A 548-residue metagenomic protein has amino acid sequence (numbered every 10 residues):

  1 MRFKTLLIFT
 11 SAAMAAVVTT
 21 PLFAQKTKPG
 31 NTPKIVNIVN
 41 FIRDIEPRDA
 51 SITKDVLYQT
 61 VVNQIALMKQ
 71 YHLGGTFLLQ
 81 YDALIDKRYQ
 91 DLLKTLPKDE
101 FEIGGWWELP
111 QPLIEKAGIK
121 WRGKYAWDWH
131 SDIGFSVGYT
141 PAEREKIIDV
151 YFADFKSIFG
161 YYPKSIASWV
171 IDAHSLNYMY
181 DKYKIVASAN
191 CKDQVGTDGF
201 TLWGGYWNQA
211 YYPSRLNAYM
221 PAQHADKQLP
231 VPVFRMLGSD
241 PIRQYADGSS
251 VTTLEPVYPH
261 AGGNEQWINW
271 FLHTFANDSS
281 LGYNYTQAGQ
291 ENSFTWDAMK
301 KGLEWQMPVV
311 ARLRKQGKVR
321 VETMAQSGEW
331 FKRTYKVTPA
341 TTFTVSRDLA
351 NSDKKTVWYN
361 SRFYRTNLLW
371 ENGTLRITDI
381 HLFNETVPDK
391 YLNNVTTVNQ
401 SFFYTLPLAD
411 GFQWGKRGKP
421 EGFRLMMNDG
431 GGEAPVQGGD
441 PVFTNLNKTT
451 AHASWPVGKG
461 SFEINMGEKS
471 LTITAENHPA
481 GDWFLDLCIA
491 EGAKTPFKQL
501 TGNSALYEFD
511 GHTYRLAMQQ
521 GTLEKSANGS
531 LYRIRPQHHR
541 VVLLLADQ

Functional and structural regions predicted by a protein language model:
K26-D99, Y285-Q287, W358: Active-site beta->alpha N-cap acidic-glycine motif
R43-E46, Q59, N63-A66, A153 (+4 more regions): Catalytic grooves of carbohydrate-active enzymes
A50-Y58, L78-Q90, Q111-I114, A167-L176 (+3 more regions): Acidic-and-aromatic substrate-binding clefts and catalytic sites of carbohydrate-active enzymes
Y81-V170, A225-T252, L281-F294: Metal-dependent polysaccharide deacetylase catalytic core of the NodB/CE4 family, i.e., the active-site-bearing domain
T140-R215, K469, I473: Catalytic domains of cell-wall/extracellular-matrix polysaccharide-remodeling enzymes, centered on de-N-acetylation
P259-Q266, T286-G289, L485-C488, E508-Q548: Beta-strand-rich recognition/accessory modules
L368-T450, G458: Acidic-aromatic substrate-binding/catalytic surfaces of carbohydrate-active enzymes
T449-P496: Acidic, contiguous internal or C-terminal segments within carbohydrate-active enzymes that form a structured patch used
